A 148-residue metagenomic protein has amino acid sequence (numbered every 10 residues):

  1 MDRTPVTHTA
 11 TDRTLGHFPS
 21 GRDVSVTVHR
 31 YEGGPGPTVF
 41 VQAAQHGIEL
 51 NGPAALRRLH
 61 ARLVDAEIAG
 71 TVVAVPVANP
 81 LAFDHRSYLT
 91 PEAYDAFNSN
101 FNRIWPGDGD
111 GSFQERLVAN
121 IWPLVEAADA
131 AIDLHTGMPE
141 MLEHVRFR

Functional and structural regions predicted by a protein language model:
M1-R148: Structured catalytic-domain cores with a bias toward divalent-metal coordination
